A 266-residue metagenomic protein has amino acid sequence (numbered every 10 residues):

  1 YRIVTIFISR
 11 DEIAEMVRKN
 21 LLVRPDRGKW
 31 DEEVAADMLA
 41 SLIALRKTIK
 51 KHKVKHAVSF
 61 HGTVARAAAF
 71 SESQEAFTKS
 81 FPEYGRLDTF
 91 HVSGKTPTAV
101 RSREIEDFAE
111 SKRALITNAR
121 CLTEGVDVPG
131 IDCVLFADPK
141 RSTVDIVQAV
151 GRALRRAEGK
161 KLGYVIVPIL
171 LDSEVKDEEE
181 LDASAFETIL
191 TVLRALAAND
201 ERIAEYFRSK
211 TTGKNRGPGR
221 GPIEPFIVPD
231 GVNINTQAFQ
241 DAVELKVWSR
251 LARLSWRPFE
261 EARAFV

Functional and structural regions predicted by a protein language model:
Y1-T63: Conserved interdomain linker/interface between the two RecA-like ATPase lobes of SF2 helicase motors
K29-K47, H56, K176-V247: Long, largely alpha-helical accessory region at the distal end of helicase-like NTP-driven motors
L42-L45, A68-T78, V147-L154: Short, well-ordered amphipathic alpha-helices
K55-S59, R113-I116, G163, A262: Generic beta-sheet signal
V58-F60, F90, L135: Conserved beta-strand elements of the Class I
V64-H91: Conserved helicase motor "Helicase C" RecA-like lobe of SF1/SF2 P-loop NTPases
V92-K210: Conserved RecA-like P-loop NTPase helicase motor core
I234-V266: IQ-motif-like calmodulin-binding regions
